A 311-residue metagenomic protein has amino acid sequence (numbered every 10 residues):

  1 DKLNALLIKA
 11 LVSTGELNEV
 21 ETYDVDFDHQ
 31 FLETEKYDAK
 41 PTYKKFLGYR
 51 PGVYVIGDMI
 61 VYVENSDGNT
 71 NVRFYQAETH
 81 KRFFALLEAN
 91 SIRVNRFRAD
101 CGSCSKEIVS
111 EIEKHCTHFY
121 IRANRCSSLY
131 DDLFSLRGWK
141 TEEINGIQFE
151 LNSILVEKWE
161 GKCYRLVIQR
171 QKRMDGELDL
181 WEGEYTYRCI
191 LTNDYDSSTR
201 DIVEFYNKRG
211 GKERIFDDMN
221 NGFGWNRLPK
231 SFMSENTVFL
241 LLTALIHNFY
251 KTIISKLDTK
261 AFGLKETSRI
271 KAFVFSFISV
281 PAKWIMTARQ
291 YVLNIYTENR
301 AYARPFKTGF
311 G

Functional and structural regions predicted by a protein language model:
D1-V53: Active-site-proximal, Lys/Arg-enriched surface segment that forms a nucleic-acid-binding/basic interface patch
E21-F31, D58, V94-C104, F119 (+4 more regions): Short, conserved catalytic/metal-binding motifs centered on acidic residues
E35-P41, Y62-N65, A99, K106-I112 (+1 more regions): Short acidic, glycine/serine/threonine-rich loops at helix termini
K44-N90: Electropositive, glycine- and tryptophan-enriched low-complexity nucleic-acid-binding patches
T70-Y130: Domain-level cores of phosphate- or acyl-group-handling catalytic modules
H118-N221, K307-G311: An anionic, glycine-rich sequence signature occurring as long contiguous blocks
T199-V238, L242, I246-Y250, I254: Short amphipathic alpha-helical "interface-anchor" segments enriched in bulky aromatics
Y250-G311: A short, flexible helix-boundary coil/loop motif
